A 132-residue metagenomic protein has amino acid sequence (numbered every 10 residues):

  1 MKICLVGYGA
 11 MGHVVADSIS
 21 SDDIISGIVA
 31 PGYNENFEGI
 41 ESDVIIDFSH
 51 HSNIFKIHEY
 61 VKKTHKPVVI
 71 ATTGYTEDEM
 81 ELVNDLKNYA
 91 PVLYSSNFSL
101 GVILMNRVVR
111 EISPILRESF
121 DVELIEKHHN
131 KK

Functional and structural regions predicted by a protein language model:
M1-I3: Extreme N-terminal starter segment of soluble prokaryotic enzymes
V6, V14, S21-F37: NAD(P)-binding Rossmann-fold cofactor-contacting core
M11: Hydrophobic/small residue at the entry helix of a nucleotide-binding pocket
D22, T64, L86-A90: Helix C-cap/helix->beta junction micro-motif
I25, V68-V69, V92-Y94: Hydrophobic beta-strand scaffold residues
E38-K56, K66-I70: Rossmann-like NAD(P)-binding element
S52, E59, T72-L93, L100-I112: Rossmann-fold NAD(P)-binding glycine/threonine-rich loop
L104, V108, I112-K132: Conserved anion/nucleotide-ligand pocket segment
